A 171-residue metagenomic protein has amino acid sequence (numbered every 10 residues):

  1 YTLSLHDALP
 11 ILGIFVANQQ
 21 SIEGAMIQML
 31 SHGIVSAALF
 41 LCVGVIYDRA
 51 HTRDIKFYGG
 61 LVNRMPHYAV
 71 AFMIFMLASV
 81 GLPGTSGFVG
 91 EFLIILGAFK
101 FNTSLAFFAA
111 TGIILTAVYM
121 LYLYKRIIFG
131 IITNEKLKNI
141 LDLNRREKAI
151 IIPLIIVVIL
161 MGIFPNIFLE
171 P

Functional and structural regions predicted by a protein language model:
S4-L141, M161: Functional transmembrane alpha-helices
I95, E170-P171: Hydrophobic alpha-helical transmembrane segments and immediately flanking/interface helices in integral membrane
D142-E170: Glycine- and aromatic-enriched alpha-helical transmembrane segments of multi-pass membrane proteins
